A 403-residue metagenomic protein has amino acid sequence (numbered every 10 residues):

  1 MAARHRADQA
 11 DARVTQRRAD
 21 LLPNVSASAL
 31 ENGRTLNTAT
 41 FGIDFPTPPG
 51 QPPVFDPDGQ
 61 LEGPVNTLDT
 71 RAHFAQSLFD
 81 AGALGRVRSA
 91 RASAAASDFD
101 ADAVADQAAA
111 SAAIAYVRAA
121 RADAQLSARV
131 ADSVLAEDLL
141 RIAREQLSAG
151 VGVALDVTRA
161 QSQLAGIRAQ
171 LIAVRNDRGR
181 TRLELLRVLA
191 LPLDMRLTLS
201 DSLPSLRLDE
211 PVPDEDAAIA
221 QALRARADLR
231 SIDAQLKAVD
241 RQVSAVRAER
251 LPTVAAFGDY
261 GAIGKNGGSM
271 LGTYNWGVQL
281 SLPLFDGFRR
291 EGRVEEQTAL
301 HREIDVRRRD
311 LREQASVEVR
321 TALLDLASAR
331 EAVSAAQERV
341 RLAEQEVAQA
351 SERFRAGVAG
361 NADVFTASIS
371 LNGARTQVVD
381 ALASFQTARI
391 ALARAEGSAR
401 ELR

Functional and structural regions predicted by a protein language model:
M1-H5, Q9, R18-A19, E62-T67 (+9 more regions): Sec/SRP-type N-terminal targeting helices
A2-T38: N-terminal, post-signal-peptide region of Sec/Tat-exported proteins
S28-Q76, D201-V212, S244, F257-R293 (+1 more regions): Small/polar, glycine/serine/threonine/aspartate-rich low-complexity segments that form flexible
G33-T35, L193, R312, R375-R403: Acidic, low-complexity, intrinsically disordered peripheral segments
F45-P57, D156-V157, Q161-Q163, L191-A256 (+1 more regions): Amphipathic alpha-helical coiled-coil scaffold segments and their short linker/junction regions
A105-Q221, A322-D325, A329, Q349-E352 (+2 more regions): Periplasmic alpha-helical coiled-coil/stalk elements that build and connect Gram-negative outer-membrane
R341-F365, A393-R403: A glycine-biased, small/acidic residue-tolerant capping/turn segment at secondary-structure junctions
